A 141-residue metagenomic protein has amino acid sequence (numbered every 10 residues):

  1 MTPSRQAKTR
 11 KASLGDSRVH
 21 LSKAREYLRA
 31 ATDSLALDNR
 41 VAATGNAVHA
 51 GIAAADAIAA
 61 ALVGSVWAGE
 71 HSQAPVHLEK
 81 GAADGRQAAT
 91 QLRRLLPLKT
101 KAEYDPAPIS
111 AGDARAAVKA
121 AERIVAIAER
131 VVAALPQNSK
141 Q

Functional and structural regions predicted by a protein language model:
M1-Q141: Terminal alpha-helical segments
